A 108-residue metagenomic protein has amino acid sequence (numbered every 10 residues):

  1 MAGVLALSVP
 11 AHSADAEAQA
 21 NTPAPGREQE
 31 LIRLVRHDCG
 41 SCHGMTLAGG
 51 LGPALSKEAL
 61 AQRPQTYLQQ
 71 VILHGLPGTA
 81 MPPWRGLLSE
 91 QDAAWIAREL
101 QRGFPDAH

Functional and structural regions predicted by a protein language model:
M1-G3: Sec-dependent N-terminal signal peptides
L7-L34, F104-H108: Electrostatic cytochrome c docking/interface patches
A20, A24, E28, G44 (+3 more regions): Alpha-helix initiation/capping motif
A24-A48, Y67-H74: Sequence/structural segment immediately N-terminal to covalent heme-attachment motifs in c-type and related
L51-S56: Short cysteine/histidine-rich zinc-coordinating motifs and their immediately flanking basic loops
K57-D106: Extracytoplasmic electron-transfer domains, predominantly the class I c-type cytochrome c fold
